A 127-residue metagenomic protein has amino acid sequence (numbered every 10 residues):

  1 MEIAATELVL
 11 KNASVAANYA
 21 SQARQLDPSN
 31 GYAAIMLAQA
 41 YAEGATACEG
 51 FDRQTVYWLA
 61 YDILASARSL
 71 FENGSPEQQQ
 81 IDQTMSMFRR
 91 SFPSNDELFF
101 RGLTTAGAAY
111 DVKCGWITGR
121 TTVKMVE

Functional and structural regions predicted by a protein language model:
M1-E2, Y32-M36, Q80-Q83: Alpha-solenoid helical repeat scaffolds
M1-S29: Alpha-helical adaptor scaffolds
A5-K11, A38, E43-D52, S86 (+1 more regions): Short coil/turn linking the two alpha-helices of tandem helical-hairpin repeats
A17, S21-Q25, D52-R90: TPR/TPR-like (Sel1-like) alpha-helical repeat modules
G31-Y32, S75: Helix-start (N-cap) detector for alpha-helical repeat units in TPR-like alpha-solenoids, especially tetratricopeptide
R90-E127: N-terminal alpha-helical interaction modules that lie
